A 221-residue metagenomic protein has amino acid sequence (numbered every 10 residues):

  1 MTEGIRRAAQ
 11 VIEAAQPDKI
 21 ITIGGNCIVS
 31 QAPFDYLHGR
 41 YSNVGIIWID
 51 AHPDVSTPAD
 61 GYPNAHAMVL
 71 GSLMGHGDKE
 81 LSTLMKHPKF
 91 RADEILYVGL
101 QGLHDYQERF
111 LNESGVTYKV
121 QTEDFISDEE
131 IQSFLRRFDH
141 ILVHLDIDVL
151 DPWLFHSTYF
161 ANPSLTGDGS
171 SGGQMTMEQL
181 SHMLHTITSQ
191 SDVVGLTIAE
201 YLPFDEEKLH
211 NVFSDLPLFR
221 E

Functional and structural regions predicted by a protein language model:
M1-T22, V29-Y41, F110, V116-E221: Catalytic cores of soluble, metal-dependent hydrolases
K19-M85, E94: Active-site histidine-anchored catalytic micro-motif
I47-I49, V98, A199: Short hydrophobic segments within beta-strands
P53, G99-G102, I147-V149, L202: Glycine-rich beta-alpha junction loops
N64-F90, L96-D105, Y118-E129: Active-site glycine-rich loop that binds ribose-phosphate moieties when present
D105-L111: An acidic, phosphate/nucleotide-engaging active-site surface
